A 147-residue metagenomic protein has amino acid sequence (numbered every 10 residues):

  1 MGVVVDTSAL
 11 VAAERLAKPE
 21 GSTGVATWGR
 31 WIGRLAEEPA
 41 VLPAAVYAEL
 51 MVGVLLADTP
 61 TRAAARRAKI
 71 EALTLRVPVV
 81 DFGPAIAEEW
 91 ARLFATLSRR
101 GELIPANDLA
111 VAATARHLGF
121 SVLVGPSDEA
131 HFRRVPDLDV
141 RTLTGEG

Functional and structural regions predicted by a protein language model:
M1-L42, L55-E71, G147: Short, well-structured N-terminal submotif of metal-dependent ribonuclease cores
V5-D6, P43, I104-P105, P126 (+1 more regions): Histidine- and aromatic-rich ligand-binding microenvironments
L10, Y47-L50, A87, E129-F132: A generic structural signal for short hydrophobic patches within well-formed alpha-helices
A12-E14, G53, W90, V135: Residues that scaffold the ATP/ADP-binding catalytic core of kinase and kinase-like folds
V52-L55, R76-L123: Active-site neighborhoods of divalent-metal-dependent phosphate/nucleic-acid chemistry enzymes
D58-T61, L97-S98, D139-L143: Short, hinge-like loop/turn segments at secondary-structure boundaries
A112, R116-G147: Acidic, PIN/NYN-like endoribonuclease modules and their adjacent C-terminal/linker elements
